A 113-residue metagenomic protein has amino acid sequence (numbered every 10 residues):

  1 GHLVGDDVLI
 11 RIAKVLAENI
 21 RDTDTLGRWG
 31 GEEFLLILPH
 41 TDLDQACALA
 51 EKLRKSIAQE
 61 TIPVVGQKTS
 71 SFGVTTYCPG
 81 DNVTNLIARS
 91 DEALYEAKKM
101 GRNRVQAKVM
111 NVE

Functional and structural regions predicted by a protein language model:
G1-E18, G27-G31, L35-P39, L43-E51 (+2 more regions): Conserved long alpha-helical elements within nucleotide-processing catalytic cores of c-di-GMP signaling and class III
H2, L43, I62-P63, G80: Alpha-helix boundary/capping and short turn/kink residues
L3, T25-W29, S71, C78 (+1 more regions): Short glycine/serine/threonine-biased micro-segments
E18-T23, R54-V65, L94-E96: Short catalytic/binding micro-motifs of nucleotide second-messenger systems
R28, I57-S70, T75: Catalytic core regions of nucleotide second-messenger enzymes
E32, K68-S70, N103: Change "...and in nucleic-acid phosphodiester-cleaving endonucleases..." to "...and in nucleic-acid processing enzymes
D44-A50, T76-E113: Catalytic-core segments of nucleotide cyclases and related cyclic-nucleotide turnover enzymes
